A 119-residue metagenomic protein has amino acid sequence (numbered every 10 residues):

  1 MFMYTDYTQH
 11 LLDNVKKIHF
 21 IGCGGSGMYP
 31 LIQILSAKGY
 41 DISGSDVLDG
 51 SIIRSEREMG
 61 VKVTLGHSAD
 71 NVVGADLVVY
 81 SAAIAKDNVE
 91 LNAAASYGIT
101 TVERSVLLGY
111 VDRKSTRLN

Functional and structural regions predicted by a protein language model:
M1-L107: N-terminal leader/targeting and accessory segments in enzymes
D112-K114: Conserved adenylate-forming
T116-N119: Conserved small/polar residues in nucleotide/adenosyl-binding loops
